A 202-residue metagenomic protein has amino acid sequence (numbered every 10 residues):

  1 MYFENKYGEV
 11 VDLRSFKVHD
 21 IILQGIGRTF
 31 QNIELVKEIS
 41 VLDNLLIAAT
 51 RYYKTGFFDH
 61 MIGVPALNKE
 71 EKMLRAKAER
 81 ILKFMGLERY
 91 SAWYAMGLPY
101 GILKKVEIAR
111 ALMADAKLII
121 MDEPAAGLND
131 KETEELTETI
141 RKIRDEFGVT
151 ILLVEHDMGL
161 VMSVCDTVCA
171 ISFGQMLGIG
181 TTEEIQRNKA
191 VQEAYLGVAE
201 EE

Functional and structural regions predicted by a protein language model:
M1-E202: Glycine-rich phosphate-binding loops of nucleotide-dependent enzymes
